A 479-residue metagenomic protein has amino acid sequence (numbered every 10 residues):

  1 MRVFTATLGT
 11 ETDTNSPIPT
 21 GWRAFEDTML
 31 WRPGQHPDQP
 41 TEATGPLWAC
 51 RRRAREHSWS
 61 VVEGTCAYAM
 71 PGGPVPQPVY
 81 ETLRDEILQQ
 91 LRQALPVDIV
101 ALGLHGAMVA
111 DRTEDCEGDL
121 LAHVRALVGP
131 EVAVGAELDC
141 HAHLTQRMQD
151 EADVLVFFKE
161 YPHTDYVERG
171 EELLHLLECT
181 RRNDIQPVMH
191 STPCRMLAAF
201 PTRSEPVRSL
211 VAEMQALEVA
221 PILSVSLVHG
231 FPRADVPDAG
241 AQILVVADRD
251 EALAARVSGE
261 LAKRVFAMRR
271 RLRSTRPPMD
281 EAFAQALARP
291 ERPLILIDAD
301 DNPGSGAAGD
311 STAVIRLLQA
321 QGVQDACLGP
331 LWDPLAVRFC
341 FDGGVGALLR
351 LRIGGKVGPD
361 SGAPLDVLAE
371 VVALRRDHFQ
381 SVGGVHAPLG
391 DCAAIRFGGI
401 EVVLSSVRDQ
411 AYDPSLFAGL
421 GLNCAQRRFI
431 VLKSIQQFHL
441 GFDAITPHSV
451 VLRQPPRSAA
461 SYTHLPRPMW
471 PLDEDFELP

Functional and structural regions predicted by a protein language model:
M1-E56: N-terminal amphipathic/basic leader segments beginning at the initiator methionine
R2-F4, S60-V62, D98-V100, V132-A136 (+9 more regions): Structural motif
F4, L8-E11, N15-P17, Q77-R84 (+3 more regions): Active-site histidine-anchored catalytic micro-motif
E56-E63, Q89-V100, A282-L294: Glycine-rich phosphate/diphosphate-binding loops that line cofactor/substrate pockets in enzymes
E63, D85, K263-F266, H378-P479: Extended hydrophobic packing segments that form well-structured cores
T65-E86: Charged, often glycine-rich, active-site loop that binds/positions anionic groups
R181-L210: Internal, active-site/partner-interface "lid" segment
F200-G399, V403: Hard-cation-handling environments
